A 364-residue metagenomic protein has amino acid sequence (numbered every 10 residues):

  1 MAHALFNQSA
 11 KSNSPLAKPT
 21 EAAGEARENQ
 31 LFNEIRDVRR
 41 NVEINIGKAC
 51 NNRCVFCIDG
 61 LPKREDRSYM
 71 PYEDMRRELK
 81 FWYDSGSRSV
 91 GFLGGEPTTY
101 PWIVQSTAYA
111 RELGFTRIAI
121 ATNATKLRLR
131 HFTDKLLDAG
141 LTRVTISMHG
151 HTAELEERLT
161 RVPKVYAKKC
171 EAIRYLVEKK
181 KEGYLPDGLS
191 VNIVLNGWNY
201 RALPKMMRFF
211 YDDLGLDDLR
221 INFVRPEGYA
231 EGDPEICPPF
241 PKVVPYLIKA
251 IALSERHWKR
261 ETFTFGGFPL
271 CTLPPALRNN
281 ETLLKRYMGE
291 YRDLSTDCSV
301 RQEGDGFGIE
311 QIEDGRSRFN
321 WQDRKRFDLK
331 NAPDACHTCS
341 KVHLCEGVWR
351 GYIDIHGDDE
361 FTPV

Functional and structural regions predicted by a protein language model:
A2-P15, P19-N33, E290-V364: Flexible mid-to-C-terminal extensions adjoining Fe-S/redox cofactors in radical SAM and related proteins
H3-S12, L16-H131, K135-A139, R143: Conserved alpha-helical substructure of the radical SAM core
F6-Q8, E154, V162-C170, R174 (+1 more regions): Radical SAM enzyme [4Fe-4S]-AdoMet core and its adjacent flexible, acidic and glycine-rich loops/tails across
I44, K48-N51, F265, K330-P333: Processing junctions and N-termini across compartments
C57, L61-R64, R278, H343-E346 (+1 more regions): Cys/His-rich zinc-coordinating "finger/knuckle" motifs
L61, G94, T122, M148 (+4 more regions): Residues that line or immediately flank small-molecule/substrate-binding pockets and catalytic motifs
Y72-G91, Y100-V224: Radical SAM/AdoMet-radical enzyme domain recognition
